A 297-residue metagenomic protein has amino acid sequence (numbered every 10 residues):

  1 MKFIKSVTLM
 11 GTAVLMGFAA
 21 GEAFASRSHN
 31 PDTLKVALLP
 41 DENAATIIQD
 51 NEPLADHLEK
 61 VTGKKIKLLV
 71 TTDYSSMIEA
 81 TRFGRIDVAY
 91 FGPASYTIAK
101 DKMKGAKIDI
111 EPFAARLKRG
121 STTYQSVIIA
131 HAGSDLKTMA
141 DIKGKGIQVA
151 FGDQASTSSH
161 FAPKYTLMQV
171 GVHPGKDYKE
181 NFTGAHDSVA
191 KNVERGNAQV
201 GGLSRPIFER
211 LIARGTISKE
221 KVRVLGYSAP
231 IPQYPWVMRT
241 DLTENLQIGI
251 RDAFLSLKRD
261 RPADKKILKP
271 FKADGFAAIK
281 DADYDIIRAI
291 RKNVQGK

Functional and structural regions predicted by a protein language model:
M1-G11: Bacterial N-terminal signal peptides that target proteins for export
M10-A19: Bacterial N-terminal signal peptides
H29-N43, I47-P53, I231, V237-K297: An extracytoplasmic/periplasmic, membrane-proximal ligand-sensing/linker region
P31, V36-E59, P93-A94, K118-A190 (+2 more regions): Bilobed "Venus flytrap"/periplasmic-binding protein-like clamshell domains and structurally analogous long
L68-E79, P174-K191, P230-P232: Short helix-initiation/N-cap motifs at beta->coil->alpha
T81-R82, I142, V193-E194: Hydrophobic residues within well-ordered alpha-helices
Y90-G105, T166-Q169, E194, Q199-K219: A ligand-binding cleft/hinge motif common to bilobed small-molecule-binding domains
I108-G120, Y178-K179, I212-P230: Short beta-strand->loop
